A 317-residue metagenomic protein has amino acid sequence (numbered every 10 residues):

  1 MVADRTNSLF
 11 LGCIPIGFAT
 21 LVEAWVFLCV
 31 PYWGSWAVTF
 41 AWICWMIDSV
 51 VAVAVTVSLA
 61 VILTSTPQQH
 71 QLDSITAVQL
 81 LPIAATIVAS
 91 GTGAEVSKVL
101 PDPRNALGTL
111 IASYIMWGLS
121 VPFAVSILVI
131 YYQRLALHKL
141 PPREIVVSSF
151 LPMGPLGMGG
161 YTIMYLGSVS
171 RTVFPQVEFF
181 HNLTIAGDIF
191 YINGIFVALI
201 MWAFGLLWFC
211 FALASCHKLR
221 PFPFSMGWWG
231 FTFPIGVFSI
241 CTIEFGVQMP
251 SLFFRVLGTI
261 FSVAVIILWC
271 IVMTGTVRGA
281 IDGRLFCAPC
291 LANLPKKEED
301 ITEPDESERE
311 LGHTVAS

Functional and structural regions predicted by a protein language model:
M1-E23, A41-D48, T64-E95, L110-S113 (+6 more regions): Juxtamembrane helix-loop boundaries in multi-pass membrane proteins
V2-R5, Y32-F40, H70-T76, D102-Y114 (+2 more regions): Juxtamembrane membrane-interface segments at transmembrane-helix boundaries in membrane proteins
T20-C29, V55-Q68, A85-P103, F123-K139 (+4 more regions): C-terminal ends of transmembrane alpha-helices and the immediately adjacent extracellular/lumenal or cytosolic loop
C29-T56: A generic, well-ordered mixed alpha/beta core segment in the N-terminal half of proteins
V96-S97, N105-T109, S113, S120 (+2 more regions): Membrane-interfacial loop- and helix-cap regions that link adjacent transmembrane helices in polytopic membrane proteins
L213-L219, M273-A288: Transmembrane-helix exit/juxtamembrane "anchor" motif
I240-I281: A generic transmembrane alpha-helix motif of multi-pass inner-membrane proteins
